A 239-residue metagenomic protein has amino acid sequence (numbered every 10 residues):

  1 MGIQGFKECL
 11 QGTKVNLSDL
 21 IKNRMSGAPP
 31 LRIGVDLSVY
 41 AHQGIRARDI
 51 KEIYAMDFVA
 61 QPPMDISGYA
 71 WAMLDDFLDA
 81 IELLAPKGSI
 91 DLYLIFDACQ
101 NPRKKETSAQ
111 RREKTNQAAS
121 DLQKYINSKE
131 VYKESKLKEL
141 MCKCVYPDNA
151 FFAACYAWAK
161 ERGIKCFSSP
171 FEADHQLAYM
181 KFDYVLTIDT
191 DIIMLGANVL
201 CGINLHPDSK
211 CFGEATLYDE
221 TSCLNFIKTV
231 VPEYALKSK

Functional and structural regions predicted by a protein language model:
M1-N116: Non-catalytic, usually N-terminal nucleic-acid engagement modules in DNA/RNA processing proteins
T107-K239: Extended two-metal-dependent nuclease catalytic cores across DNA- and RNA-processing enzymes
